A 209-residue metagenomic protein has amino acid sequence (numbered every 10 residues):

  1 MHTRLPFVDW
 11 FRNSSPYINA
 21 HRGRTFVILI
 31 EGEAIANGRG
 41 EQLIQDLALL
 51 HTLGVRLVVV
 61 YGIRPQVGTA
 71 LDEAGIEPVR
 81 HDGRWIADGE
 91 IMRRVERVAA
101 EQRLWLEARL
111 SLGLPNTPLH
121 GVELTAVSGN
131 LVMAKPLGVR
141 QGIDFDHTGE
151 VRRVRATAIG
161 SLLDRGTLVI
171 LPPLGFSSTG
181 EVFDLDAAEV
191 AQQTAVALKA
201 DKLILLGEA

Functional and structural regions predicted by a protein language model:
M1-V59: N-terminal glycine-/serine-/threonine-rich phosphate-binding loop
V27-L29, F145, G160-E189: Catalytic-site beta-strand/loop segments enriched in glycine and acidic/polar residues
R39-Q45, T69-P78: Glycine-rich loop at the start of a catalytic domain that most often binds anionic cofactors/ligands
E41-Q45, F183-Q192: Charged helix-capping and loop-helix junction motifs
L57-Y61, L205-G207: Short internal beta-strands
P65-V67: Terminal amphipathic helices with adjacent charged low-complexity linkers/tails
D72-I170: Ligand-binding beta-strand-loop-alpha-helix segment within the catalytic cores of soluble metabolic enzymes
L198-A209: Glycine-rich phosphate/pyrophosphate-binding loops and their adjacent beta-strand/loop elements at enzyme active sites
